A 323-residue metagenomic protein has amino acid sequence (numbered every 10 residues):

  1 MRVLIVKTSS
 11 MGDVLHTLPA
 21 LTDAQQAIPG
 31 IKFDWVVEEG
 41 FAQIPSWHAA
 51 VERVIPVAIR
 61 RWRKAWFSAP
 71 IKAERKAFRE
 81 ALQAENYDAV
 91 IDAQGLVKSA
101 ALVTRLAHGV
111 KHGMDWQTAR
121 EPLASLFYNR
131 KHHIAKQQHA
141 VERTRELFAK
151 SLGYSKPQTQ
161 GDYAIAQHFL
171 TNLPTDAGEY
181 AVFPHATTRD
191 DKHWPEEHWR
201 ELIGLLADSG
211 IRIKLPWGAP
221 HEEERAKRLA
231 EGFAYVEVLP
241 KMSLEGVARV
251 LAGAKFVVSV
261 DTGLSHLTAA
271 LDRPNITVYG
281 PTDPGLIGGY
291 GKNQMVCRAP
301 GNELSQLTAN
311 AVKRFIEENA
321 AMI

Functional and structural regions predicted by a protein language model:
M1-I323: Catalytic machinery of carbohydrate-active enzymes, primarily nucleotide-sugar-dependent glycosyltransferases
